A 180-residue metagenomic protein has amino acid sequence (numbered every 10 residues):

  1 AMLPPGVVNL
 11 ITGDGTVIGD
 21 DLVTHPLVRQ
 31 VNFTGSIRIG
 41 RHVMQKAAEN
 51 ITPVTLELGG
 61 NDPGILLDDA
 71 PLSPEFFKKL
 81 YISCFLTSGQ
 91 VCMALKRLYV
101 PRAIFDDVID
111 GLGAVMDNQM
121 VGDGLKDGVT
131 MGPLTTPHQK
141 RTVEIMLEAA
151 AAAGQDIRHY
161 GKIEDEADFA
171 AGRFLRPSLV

Functional and structural regions predicted by a protein language model:
A1-G19: PLP-dependent aminotransferase-like
T24-H25, Q30, S36-V180: ALDH superfamily catalytic-core signature
